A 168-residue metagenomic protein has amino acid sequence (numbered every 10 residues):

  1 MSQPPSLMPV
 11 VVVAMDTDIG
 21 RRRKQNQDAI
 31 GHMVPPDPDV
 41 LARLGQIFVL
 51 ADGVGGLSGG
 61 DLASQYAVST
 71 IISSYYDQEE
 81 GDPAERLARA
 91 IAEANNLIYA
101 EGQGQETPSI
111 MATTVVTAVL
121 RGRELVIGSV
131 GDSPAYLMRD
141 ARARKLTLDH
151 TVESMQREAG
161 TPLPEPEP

Functional and structural regions predicted by a protein language model:
M1-P168: PP2C/PPM-type serine/threonine phosphatase catalytic domain
